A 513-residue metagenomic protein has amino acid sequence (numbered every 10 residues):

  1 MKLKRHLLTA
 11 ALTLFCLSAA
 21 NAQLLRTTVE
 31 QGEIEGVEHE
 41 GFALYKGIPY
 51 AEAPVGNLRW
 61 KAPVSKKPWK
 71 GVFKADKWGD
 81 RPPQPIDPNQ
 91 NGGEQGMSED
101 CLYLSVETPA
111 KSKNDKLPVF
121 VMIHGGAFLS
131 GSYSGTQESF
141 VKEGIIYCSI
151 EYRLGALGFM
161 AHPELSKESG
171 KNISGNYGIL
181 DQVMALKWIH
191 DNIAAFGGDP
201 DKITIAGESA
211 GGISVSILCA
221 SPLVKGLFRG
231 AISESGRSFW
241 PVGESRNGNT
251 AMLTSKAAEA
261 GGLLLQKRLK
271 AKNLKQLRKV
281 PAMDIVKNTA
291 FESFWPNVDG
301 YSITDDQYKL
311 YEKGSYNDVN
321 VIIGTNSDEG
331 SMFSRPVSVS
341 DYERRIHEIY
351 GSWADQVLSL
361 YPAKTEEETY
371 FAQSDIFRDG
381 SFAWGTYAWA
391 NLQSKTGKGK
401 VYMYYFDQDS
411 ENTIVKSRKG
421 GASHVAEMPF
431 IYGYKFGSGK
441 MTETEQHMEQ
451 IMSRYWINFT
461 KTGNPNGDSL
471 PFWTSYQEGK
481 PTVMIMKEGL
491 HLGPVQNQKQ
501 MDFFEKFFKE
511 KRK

Functional and structural regions predicted by a protein language model:
M1-L24: Bacterial Sec-dependent N-terminal signal peptides
A22-N176, P200, Y434, G439-M452 (+3 more regions): Non-catalytic accessory segments of hydrolases
A43, E99-L102, L180-K187, I213 (+5 more regions): A structural signal for well-ordered alpha-helical segments within the folded catalytic domains of diverse enzymes
Q90-A271, Y301, L310-S334: Serine-hydrolase-like catalytic core of hydrolytic proteins
T108-K116, I193-K202, L269-K275, L392-Y402 (+2 more regions): Surface-exposed helix-capping loop/turn segments at secondary-structure junctions
R153-G155, A206-A210, Y404-S410, P471-E478: Short, solvent-exposed turn/loop segments enriched in Gly/Ser/Thr/Pro and often Arg
G243, K272-Q446, Y455, T462: Substrate-gating cap/lid region and adjacent catalytic-acid/histidine neighborhood within extracellular/lumenal
